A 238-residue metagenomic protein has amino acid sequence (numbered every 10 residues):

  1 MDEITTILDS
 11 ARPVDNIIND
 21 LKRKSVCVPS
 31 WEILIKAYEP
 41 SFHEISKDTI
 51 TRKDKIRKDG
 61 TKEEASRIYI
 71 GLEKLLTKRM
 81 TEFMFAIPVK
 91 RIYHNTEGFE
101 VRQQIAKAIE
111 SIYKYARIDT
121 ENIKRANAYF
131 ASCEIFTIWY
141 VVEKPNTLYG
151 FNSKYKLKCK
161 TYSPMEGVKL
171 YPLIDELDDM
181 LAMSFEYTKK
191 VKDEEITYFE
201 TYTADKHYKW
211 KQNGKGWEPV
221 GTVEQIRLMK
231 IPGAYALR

Functional and structural regions predicted by a protein language model:
M1-M165, I174-D178: Extended, helix-rich architectural segments
A131-S132, I138-R238: Structured, contiguous alpha/beta core segments that scaffold functional sites
